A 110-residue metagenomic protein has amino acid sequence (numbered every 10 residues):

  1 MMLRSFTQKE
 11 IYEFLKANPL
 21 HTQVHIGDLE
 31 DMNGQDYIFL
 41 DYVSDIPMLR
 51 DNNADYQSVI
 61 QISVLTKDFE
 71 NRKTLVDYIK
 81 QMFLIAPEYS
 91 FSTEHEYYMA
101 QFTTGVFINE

Functional and structural regions predicted by a protein language model:
M1-N52, K67, K73: Small/polar-rich, solvent-exposed N-terminal microdomains that initiate assembly or binding
T7, S58, L75-I79: Hydrophobic alpha-helical membrane-association signature
N33, D55-Q57, Y97: Short, solvent-exposed coil/turn segments
Y37, V59-Q61, M99-T103: Broad gene-expression machinery/nucleic-acid interaction feature
S44-I46, V64-D68, V106-E110: Beta-strand elements of well-folded, non-transmembrane domains
R50-A54, T93-H95: Short, solvent-exposed beta-strand/turn "edge" segments of beta-rich domains on protein surfaces
N53-T66: Short glycine-rich, basic-tinged beta-strand/loop micro-motifs
D77-E110: Acidic-leaning, charged glycine-interspersed low-complexity segments
